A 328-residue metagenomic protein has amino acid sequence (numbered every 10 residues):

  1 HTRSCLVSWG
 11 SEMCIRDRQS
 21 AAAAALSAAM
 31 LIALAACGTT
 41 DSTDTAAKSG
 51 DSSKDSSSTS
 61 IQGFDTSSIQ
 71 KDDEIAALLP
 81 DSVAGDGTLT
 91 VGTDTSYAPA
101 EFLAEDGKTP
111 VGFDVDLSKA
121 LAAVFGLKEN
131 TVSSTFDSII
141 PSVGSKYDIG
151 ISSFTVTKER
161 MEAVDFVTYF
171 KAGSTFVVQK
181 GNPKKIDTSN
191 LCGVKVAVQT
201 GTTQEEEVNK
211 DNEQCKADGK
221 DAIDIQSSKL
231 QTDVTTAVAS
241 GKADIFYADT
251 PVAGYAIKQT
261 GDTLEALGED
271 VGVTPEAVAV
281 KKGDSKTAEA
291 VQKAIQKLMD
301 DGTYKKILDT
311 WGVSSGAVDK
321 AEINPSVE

Functional and structural regions predicted by a protein language model:
H1-I15: Single conserved hydrophobic/aromatic residue that forms the stacking wall/gate of nucleotide- or nucleobase-binding
L34-S53: Bacterial lipoprotein signal-peptidase II cleavage site
G38, K54-D73, A123, K195 (+2 more regions): Extended ligand-binding regions for polar small-molecule ligands
K48, D55-G150: Extracytoplasmic small-molecule ligand-binding "clamshell" domains of the periplasmic binding protein/Venus flytrap
P110-A123, F154-V156, A172-L230, I245 (+1 more regions): Bilobed "Venus flytrap"/periplasmic-binding protein-like clamshell domains and structurally analogous long
K128-S189: Acidic, polar ligand-binding/catalytic clefts
F154-M161, N209-K210, A239-V273: A ligand-binding cleft/hinge motif common to bilobed small-molecule-binding domains
F170-V178, K258-K293, S314-E328: Periplasmic-binding protein-like
